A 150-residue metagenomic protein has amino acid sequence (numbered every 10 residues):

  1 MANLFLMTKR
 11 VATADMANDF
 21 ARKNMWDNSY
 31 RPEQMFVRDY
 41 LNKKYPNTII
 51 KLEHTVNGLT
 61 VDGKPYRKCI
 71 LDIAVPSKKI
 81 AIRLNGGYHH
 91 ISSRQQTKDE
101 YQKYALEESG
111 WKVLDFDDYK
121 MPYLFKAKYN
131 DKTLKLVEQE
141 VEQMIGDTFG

Functional and structural regions predicted by a protein language model:
M1-G150: Nucleic-acid endo/exonuclease domains
